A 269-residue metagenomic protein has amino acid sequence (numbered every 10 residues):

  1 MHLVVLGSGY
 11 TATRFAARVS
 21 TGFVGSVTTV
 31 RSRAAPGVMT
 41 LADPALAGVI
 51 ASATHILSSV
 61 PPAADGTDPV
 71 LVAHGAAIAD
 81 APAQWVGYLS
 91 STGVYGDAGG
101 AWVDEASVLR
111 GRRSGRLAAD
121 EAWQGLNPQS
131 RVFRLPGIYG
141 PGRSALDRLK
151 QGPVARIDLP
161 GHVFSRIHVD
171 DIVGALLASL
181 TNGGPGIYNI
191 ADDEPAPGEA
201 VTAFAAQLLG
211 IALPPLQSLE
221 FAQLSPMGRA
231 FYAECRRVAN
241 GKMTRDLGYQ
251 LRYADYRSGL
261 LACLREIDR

Functional and structural regions predicted by a protein language model:
A12-T13: N-terminal Rossmann-fold NAD(P) dinucleotide-binding loop
A51-Y88, R116-E121: NAD(P)-cofactor binding segment of oxidoreductase domains
G75-R110: Conserved Rossmann-fold NAD(P)-dependent oxidoreductase catalytic core, especially the SDR/UDP-sugar
V108-R134: Active-site Tyr-X1-5-Lys
P141-R148, I157-L180, G186: Substrate-positioning beta->alpha
A175-L176, T181-G228: Mid/C-terminal beta-alpha module of Rossmann-like enzyme folds, strongest in SDR-family dehydrogenases/epimerases
A203, A222-Q250: Conserved C-terminal active-site "lid" loop/helix of NAD(P)H-dependent oxidoreductases that clamps the redox cofactor
A254-R269: Amphipathic terminal alpha-helices
